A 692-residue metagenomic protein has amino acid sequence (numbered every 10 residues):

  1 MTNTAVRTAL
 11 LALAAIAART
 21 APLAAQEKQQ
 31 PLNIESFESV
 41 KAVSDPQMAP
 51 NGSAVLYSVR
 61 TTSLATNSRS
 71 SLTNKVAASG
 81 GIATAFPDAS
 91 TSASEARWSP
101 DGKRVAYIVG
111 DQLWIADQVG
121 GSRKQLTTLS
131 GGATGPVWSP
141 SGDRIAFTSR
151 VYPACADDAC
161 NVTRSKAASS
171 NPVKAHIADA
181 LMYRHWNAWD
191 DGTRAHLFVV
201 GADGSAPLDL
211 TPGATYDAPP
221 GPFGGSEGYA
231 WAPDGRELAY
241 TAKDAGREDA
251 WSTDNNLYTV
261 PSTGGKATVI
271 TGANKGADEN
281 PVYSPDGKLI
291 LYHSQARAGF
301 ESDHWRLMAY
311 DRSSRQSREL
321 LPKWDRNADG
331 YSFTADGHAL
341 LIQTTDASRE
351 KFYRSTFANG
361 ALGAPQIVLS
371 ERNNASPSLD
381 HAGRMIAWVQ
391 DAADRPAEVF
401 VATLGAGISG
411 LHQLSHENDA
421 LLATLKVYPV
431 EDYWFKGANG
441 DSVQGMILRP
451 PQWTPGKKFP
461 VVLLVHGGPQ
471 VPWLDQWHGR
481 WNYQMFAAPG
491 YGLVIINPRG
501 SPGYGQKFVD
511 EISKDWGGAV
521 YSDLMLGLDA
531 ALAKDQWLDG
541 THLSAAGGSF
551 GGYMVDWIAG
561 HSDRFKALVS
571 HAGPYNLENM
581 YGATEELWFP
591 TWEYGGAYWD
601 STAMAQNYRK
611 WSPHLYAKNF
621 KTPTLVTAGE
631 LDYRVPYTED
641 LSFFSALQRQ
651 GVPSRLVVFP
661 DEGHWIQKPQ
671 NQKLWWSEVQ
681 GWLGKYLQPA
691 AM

Functional and structural regions predicted by a protein language model:
Q47, A146-T148, K174-D179, Y183-T211 (+8 more regions): Non-catalytic accessory segments flanking enzyme active sites
Q47, R97, V137, A230 (+3 more regions): Conserved beta-strand position repeated across blades of beta-propeller domains
P50-N51, P100-D101, P140-S141, P233-D234 (+3 more regions): Residue-level detector of Asp-centered blade-edge/turn motifs that repeat once per structural unit in beta-propeller
G52-V55, G102-V105, I145-A146, L238 (+3 more regions): Hydrophobic beta-strand positions that form the internal "hydrophobic ladder" of WD40/Gbeta-like beta-propeller blades
V59-L72, P87-S94, A106-W114, S122 (+11 more regions): A flexible loop/linker signature enriched in serine peptidases of the S9 family
A77-G81, D117-G121, G201-S205, P261-G265 (+3 more regions): Short loop/turn segments that connect beta-strands within beta-propeller blades
A245, A298, I408-S409, S415-T541 (+3 more regions): Cap/lid segment of the alpha/beta-hydrolase catalytic domain
N482, A487-A488, I495-M692: Active-site-proximal cap/loop segments of hydrolase catalytic domains
